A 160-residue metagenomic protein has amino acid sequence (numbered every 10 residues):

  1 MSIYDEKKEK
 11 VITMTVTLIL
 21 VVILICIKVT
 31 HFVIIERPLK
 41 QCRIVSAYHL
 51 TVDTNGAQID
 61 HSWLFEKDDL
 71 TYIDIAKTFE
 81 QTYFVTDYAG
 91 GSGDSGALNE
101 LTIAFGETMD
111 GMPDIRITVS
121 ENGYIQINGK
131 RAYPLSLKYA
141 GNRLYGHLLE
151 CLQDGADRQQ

Functional and structural regions predicted by a protein language model:
S2-Q160: Function-determining sites in protein domains
